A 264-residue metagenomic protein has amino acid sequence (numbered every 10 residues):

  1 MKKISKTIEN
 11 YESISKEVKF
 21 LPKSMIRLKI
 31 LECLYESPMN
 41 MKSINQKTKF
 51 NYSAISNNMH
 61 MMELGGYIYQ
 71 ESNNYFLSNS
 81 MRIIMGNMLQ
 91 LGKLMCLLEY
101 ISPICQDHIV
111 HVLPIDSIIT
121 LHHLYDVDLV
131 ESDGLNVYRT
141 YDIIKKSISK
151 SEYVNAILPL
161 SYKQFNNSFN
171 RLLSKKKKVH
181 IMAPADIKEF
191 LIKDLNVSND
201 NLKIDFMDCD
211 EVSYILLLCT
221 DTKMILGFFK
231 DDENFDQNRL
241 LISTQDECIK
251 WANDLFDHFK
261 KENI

Functional and structural regions predicted by a protein language model:
K2-E36, K42-S43, K47-F50, A54-Q70 (+5 more regions): PLD/PLD-like phosphodiesterase catalytic module centered on the HKD motif
S15, I101-I181: PLD-like (HKD) phosphodiesterase/transphosphatidyltransferase domain
